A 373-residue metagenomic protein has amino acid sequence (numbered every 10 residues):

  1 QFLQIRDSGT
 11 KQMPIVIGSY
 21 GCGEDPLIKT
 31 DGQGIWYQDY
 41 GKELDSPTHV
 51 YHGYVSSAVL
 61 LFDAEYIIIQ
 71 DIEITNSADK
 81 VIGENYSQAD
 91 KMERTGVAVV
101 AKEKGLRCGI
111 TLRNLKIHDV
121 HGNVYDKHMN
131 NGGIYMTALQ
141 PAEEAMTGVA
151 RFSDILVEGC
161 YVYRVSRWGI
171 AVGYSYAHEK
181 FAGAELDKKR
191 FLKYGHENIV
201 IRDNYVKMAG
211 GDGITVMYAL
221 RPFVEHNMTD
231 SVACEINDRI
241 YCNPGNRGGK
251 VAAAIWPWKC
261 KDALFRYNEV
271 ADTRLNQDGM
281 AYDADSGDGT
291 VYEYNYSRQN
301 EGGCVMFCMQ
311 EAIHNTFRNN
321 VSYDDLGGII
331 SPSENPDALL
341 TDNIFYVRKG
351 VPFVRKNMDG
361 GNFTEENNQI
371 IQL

Functional and structural regions predicted by a protein language model:
Q1-G9, K29-T30, Y218, S333: Short, T/G/N/S-enriched strand-turn elements that build extracellular solenoid repeat scaffolds
F2-I5, I35-V59, G83-E103, Y125-G148 (+7 more regions): Extracellular beta-strand/beta-solenoid scaffold signature
F2-Q4, I15-S19, I28, N76 (+3 more regions): Extracellular beta-helix/beta-solenoid repeat scaffolds
R6-T10, K91, H314, D337: Short, surface-exposed basic-aromatic patches at helix termini and helix-loop junctions that form
T10-D90, D119-D126: Right-handed parallel beta-helix/beta-spiral solenoid domain characteristic of secreted/periplasmic
P14, G21-G23, E65-N76, L106-H121 (+10 more regions): Right-handed parallel beta-helix
